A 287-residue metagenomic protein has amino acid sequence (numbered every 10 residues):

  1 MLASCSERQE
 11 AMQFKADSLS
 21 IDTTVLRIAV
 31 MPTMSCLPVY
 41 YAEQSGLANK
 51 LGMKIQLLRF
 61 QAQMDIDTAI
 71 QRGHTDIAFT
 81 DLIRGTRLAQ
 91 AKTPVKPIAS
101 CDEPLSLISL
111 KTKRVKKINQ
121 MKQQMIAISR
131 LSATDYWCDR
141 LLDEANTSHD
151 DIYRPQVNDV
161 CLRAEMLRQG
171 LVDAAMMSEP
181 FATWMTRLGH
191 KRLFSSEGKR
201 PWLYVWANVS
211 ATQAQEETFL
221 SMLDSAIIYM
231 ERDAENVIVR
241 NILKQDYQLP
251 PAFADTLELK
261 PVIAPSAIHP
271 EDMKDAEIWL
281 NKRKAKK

Functional and structural regions predicted by a protein language model:
L2-S4: C-terminal motif of bacterial Sec signal peptides marking the signal peptidase cleavage site
E7: Short, conserved catalytic or interaction motifs in soluble domains
E10-T147, P155, M166, D173-E179 (+1 more regions): Short, glycine-/small- and polar/acidic-enriched structural segments that line small-molecule recognition paths
T33, M64, F79, I128 (+6 more regions): Soluble non-cytosolic domains of exported or imported proteins
N49, A89, D143, T186 (+2 more regions): Short polybasic/polar patches that bind polyanions
I83, D151-L243: Pocket-lining segment of extracytoplasmic ligand-binding domains
T112-N119, L142-E144, D150-Y153, A164 (+4 more regions): Proline/Glycine/Serine-rich low-complexity intrinsically disordered segments that serve as flexible stalks/linkers
Q213-K286: Secondary-structure end/capping motifs
